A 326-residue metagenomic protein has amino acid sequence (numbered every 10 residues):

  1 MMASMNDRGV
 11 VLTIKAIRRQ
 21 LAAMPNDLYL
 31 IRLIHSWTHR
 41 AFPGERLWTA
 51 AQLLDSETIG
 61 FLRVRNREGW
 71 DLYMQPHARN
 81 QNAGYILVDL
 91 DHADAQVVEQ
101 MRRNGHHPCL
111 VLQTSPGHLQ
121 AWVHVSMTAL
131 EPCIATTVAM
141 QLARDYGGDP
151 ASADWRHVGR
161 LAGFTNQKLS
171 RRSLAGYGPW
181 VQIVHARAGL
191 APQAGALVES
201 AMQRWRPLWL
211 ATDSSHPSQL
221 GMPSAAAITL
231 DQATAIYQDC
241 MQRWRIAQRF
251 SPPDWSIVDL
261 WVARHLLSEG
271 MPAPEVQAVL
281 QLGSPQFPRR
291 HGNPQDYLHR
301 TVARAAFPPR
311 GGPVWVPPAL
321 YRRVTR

Functional and structural regions predicted by a protein language model:
M1-L119, H124-T137, Q141-R144, H216-S224 (+3 more regions): Signature for HUH/AEP ssDNA processing cores
H35, P116, G163-N166, A188: Residues that form or immediately flank small-molecule/cofactor binding pockets and catalytic motifs
N82-G84, D154-H157: A generic structural signal for well-ordered coil/turn residues at beta-strand boundaries that shape enzyme active-site
D89-L90, P116-Q141, T165-L169, Q203-T325: Modules that initiate DNA replication and primer synthesis
V98-N104, V125-P150, L169-S200, G311-V316: Helical (often loop-to-helix) elements that flank the catalytic cores of nucleotide-handling enzymes
W155-F164, L282: A glycine-rich phosphate-binding loop feature that marks nucleotide/adenosyl-phosphate handling sites
